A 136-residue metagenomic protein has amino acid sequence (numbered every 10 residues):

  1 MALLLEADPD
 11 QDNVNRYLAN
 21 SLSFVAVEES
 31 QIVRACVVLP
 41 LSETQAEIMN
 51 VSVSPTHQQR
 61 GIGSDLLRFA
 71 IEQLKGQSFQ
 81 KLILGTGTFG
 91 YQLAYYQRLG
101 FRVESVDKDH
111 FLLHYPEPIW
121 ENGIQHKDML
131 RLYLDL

Functional and structural regions predicted by a protein language model:
M1-N13: Short amphipathic alpha-helix that is part of the acyltransferase structural core
S21, H126-R131: Short hydrophobic/aromatic beta-strand or adjacent loop that forms the aromatic wall/cage of a ligand/substrate-binding
V25, Q31-P40, T44-S52: Conserved beta-strand in the GNAT
V51-Q58, G87: A short, internal acetyl-CoA/4′-phosphopantetheine-binding micro-motif in the GNAT/acyltransferase core
H57, G61-F69: Conserved acetyl-CoA pyrophosphate-binding loop and the N-cap/start of the following alpha-helix in GNAT-like
L67, L74-G87: Conserved GNAT acetyl-CoA-binding A-motif
I83-L93, K108-H114: Conserved beta-strand-loop-alpha-helix junction that forms the acyl-donor binding cleft
Q97-V106: Conserved acetyl-CoA-binding loop of GNAT-fold acetyltransferases
